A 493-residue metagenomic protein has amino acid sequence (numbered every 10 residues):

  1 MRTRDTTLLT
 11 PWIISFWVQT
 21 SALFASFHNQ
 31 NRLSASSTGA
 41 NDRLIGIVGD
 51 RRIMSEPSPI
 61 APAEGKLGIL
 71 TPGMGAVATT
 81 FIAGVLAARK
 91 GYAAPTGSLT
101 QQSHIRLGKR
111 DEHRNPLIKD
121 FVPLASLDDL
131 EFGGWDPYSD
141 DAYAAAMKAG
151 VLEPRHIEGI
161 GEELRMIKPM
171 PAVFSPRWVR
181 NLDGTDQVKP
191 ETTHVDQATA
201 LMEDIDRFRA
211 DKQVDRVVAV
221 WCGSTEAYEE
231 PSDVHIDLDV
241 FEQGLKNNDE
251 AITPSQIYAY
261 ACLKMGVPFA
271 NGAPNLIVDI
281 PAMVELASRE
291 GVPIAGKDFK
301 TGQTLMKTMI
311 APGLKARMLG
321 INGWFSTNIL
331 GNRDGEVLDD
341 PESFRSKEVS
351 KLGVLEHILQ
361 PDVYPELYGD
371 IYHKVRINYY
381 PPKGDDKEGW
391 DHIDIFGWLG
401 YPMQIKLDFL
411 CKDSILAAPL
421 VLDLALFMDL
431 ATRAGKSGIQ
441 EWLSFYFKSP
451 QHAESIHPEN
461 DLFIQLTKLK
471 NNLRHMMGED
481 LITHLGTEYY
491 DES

Functional and structural regions predicted by a protein language model:
Q19, H28-Q30: Low-complexity, intrinsically disordered or signal/transmembrane-proximal segments
G39, G46-G49: Residue-identity detector for glycine
S55-M265, F269, P281-E285, T308-A311 (+4 more regions): Metallocofactor- and cofactor-centric catalytic cores in central/energy metabolism, strongly enriched
Q243-A251, E290-Q303: Acidic, His- and aromatic-enriched active-site or binding-groove loops in soluble protein domains that engage sugars
F269-A273, I294-D298, N322: Short catalytic-loop micro-motif centered on adjacent basic/acidic residues
K297, T301-P365: Conserved anion/nucleotide-ligand pocket segment
S350-G353, H357-E441: Glycine-rich, aromatic-lined ligand/substrate-binding cores of catalytic and carbohydrate-binding domains
